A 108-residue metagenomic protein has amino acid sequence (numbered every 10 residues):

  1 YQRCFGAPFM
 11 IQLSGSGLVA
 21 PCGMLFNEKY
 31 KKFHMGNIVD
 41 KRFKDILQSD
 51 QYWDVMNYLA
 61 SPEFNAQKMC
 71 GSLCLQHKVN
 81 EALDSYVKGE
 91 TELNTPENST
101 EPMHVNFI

Functional and structural regions predicted by a protein language model:
Y1-Q2, L25: Short low-complexity stretches enriched in small and charged residues
R3-A7: Short, small/polar residue-rich loop motifs at catalytic or cofactor-binding pockets
L13-S16: Short, acidic, Ser/Thr-enriched surface-loop or helix-capping motifs
P21-I108: Flexible mid-to-C-terminal extensions adjoining Fe-S/redox cofactors in radical SAM and related proteins
